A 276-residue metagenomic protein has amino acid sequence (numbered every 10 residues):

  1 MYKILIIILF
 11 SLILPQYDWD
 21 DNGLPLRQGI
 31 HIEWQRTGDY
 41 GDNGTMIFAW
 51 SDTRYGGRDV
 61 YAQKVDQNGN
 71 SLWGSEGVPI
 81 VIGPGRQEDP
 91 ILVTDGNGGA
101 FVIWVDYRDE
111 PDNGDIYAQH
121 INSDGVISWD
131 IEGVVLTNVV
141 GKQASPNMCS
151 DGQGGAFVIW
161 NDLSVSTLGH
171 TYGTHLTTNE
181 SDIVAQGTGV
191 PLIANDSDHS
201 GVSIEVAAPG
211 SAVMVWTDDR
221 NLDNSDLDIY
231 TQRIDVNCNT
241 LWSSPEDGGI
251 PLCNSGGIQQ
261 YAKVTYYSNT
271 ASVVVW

Functional and structural regions predicted by a protein language model:
Y2-I13: Sec-dependent N-terminal signal peptides
Q16-W276: Extracellular, repeat-based ectodomains that mediate carbohydrate processing or recognition
